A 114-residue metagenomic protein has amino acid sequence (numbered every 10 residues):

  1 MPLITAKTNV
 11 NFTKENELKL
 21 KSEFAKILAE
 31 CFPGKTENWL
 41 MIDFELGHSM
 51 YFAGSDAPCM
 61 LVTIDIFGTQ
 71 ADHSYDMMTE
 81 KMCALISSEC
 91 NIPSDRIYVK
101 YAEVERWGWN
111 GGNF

Functional and structural regions predicted by a protein language model:
M1-F114: Interaction-mediating elements
